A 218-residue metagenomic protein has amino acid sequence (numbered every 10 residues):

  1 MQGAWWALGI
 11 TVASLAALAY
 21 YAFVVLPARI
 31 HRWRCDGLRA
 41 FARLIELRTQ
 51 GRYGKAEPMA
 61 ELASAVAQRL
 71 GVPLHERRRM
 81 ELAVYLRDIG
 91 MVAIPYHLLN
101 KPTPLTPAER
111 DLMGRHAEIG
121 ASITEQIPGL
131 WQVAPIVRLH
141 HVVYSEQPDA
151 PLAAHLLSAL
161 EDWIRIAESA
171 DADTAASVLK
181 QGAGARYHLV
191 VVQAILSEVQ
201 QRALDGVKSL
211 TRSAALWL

Functional and structural regions predicted by a protein language model:
M1-P27: Alpha-helical transmembrane segments and their helix-membrane boundary motifs
Y20-V24, A28-L218: Histidine- and acidic-residue-rich, metal-dependent catalytic cores
